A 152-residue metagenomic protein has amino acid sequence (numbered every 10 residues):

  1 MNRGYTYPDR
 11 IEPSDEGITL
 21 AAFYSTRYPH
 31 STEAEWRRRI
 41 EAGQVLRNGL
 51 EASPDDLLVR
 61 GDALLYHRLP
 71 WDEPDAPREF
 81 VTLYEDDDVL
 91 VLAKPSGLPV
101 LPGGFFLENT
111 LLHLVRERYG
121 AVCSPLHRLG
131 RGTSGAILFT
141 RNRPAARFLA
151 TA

Functional and structural regions predicted by a protein language model:
M1-A152: RNA pseudouridine synthases
